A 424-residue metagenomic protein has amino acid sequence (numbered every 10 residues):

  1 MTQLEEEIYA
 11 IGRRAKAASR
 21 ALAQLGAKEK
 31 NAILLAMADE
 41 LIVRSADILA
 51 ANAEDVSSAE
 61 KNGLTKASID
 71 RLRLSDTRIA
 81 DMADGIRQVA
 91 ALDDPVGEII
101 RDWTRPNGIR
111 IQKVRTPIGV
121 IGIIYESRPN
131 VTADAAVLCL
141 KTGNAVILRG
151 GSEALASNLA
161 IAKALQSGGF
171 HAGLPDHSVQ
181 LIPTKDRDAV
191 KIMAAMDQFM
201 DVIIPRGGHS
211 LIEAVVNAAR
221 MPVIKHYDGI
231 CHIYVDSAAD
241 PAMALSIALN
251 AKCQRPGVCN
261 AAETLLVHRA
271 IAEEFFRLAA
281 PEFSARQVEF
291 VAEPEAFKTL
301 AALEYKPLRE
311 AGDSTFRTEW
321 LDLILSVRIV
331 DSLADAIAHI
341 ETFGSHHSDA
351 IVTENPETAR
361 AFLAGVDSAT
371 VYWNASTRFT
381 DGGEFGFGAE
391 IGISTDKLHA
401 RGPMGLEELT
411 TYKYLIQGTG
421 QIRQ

Functional and structural regions predicted by a protein language model:
M1-I111: N-terminal Rossmann-like NAD(P)+-binding subdomain of aldehyde/semialdehyde dehydrogenases
A18-Q24, L265-V267, D322-D331, H346-I351: Short, well-ordered beta-strand elements within core beta-sheets of diverse protein domains
L25-N31, V96, A172-V179, R255-A261 (+4 more regions): Flexible, glycine/charged-enriched surface loops at secondary-structure junctions
A32, L278, L333, I337-R423: C-terminal core of ALDH-fold dehydrogenases
A91, I100-A242: Rossmann-like NAD(P) dinucleotide-binding subdomain of oxidoreductase/dehydrogenase enzymes
S127-N130, D134-T142, A164, G168-H171 (+2 more regions): ALDH superfamily catalytic-core signature
Y234-A238, L266-R269, I329-V330, V352-E354 (+1 more regions): Short beta-strand-to-turn element immediately C-terminal to the catalytic PLP-Schiff-base lysine in fold type I
